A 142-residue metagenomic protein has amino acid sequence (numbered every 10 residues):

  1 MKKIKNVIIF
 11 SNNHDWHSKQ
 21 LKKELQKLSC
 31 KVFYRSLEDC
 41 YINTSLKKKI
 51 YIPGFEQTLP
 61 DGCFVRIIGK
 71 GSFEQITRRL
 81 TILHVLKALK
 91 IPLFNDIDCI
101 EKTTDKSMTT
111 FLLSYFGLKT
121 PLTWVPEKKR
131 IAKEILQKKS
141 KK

Functional and structural regions predicted by a protein language model:
K2-S11, L21, T58, L83 (+2 more regions): Active-site nucleotide/adenylate-binding loops and adjacent lid/helix of ATP-dependent enzymes
D15-S18, I42-N43: Short, charged/polar "capping" segments at the starts of alpha-helices and the immediately preceding loops
H17-K31: A short, Lys/Arg-enriched amphipathic alpha-helix followed by its capping loop at the start of a domain
F33-R35, F94, W124: General small-molecule cofactor/ligand-binding pocket signal
D39-L59, I76: Glycine-rich, highly charged phosphate/nucleotide-binding loops
Y51-P53, F73-H84, A132-K133: Short, charged beta->alpha transition segments
F64-V65: Redox-cofactor binding/interface segments in oxidoreductases and associated redox assembly factors
